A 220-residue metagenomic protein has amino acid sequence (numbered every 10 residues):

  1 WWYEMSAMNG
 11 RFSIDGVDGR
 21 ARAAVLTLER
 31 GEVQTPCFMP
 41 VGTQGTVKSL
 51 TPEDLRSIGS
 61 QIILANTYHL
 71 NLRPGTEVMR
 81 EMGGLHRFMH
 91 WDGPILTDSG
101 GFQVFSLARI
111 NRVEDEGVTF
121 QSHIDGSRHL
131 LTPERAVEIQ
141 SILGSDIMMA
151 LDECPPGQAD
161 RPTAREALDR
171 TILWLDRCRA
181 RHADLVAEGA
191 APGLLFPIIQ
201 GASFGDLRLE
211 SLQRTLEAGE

Functional and structural regions predicted by a protein language model:
W1-W2: Tryptophan (W) side chains
S6-G189: Non-catalytic, usually N-terminal nucleic-acid engagement modules in DNA/RNA processing proteins
D169-I172, R181, L185-E220: Glycine-rich phosphate/ribose-binding loops and adjacent secondary-structure elements that form binding surfaces
